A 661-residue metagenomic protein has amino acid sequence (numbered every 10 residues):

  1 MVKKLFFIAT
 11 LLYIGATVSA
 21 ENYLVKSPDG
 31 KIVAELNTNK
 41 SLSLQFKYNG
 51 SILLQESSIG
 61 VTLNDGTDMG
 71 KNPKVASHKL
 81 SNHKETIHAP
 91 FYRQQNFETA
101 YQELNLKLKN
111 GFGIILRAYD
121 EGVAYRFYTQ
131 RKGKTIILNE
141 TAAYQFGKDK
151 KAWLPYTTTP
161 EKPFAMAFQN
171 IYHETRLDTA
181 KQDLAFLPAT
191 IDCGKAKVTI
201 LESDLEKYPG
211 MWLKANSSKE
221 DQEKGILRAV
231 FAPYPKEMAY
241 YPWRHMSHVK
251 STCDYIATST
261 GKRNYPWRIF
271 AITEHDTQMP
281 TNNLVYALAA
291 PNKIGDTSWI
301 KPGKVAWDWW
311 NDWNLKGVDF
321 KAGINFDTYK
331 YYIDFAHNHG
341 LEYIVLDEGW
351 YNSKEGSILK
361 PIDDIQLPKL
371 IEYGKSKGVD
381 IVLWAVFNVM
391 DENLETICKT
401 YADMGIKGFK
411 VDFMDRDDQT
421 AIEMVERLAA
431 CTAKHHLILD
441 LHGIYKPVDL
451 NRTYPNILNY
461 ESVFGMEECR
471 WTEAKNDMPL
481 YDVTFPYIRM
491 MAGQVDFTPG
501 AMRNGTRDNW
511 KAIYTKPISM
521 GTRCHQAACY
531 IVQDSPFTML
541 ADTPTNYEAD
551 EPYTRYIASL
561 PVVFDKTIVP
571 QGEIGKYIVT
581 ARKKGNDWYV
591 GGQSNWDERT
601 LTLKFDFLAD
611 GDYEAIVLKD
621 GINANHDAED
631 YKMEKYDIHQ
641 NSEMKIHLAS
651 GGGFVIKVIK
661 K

Functional and structural regions predicted by a protein language model:
M1-N22: Bacterial Sec-dependent N-terminal signal peptides
N22-A287: N-terminal accessory beta-strand-rich subdomains and adjacent acidic, glycine-rich linkers that precede catalytic cores
I256-F335, H339: An acidic-aromatic substrate-binding cleft motif
A336, D412, L439, V532 (+1 more regions): Conserved, mostly hydrophobic/aromatic
D347-T522: Aromatic- and carboxylate-enriched substrate-binding clefts and catalytic-loop regions of carbohydrate-active enzymes
D542-Y589, N625-E629: Glycan-recognition and catalytic regions of carbohydrate-active enzymes
E573-E614, F654-V655: Carbohydrate-binding surface patches
K635-K661: C-terminal beta-strand-rich structural cap/linker in extracellular carbohydrate-active enzymes
